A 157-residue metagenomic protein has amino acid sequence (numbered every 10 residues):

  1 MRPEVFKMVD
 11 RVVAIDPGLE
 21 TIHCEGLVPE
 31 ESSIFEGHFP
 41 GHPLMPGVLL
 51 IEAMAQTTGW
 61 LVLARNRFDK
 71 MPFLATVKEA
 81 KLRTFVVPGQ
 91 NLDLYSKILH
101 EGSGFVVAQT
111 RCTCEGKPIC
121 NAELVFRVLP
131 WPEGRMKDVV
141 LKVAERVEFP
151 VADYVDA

Functional and structural regions predicted by a protein language model:
M1-P3, R67: Short aromatic-glycine motifs in intrinsically disordered, low-complexity regions
E4-M45: Catalytic strand-loop segment that frames the active site of acyl-thioester-processing enzymes
F6-M8, L92, V106: Hydrophobic core residues within well-ordered beta-strands of beta-rich domains
V9-D10, V77, V107, N121: Hydrophobic residues on conserved beta-strands that form the core of alpha/beta folds
D10-V13, K78, R83, K97-L99 (+1 more regions): Conserved positions in beta-strands of structured domains
F39-P46, L50-G59, L74: Compact, glycine-rich, soluble single-domain proteins
T57-Y95, I119-L129: Hydrophobic beta-strand-centered segment that forms part of the acyl-chain substrate-binding groove
P88, L99-A157: HotDog/MaoC-like acyl-thioester-processing domains
